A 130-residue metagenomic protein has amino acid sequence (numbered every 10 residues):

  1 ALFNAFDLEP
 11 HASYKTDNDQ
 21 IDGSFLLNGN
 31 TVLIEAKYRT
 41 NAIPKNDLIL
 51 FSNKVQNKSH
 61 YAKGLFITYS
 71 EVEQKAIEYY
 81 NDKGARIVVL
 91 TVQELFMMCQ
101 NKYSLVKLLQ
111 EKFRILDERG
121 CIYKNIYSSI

Functional and structural regions predicted by a protein language model:
A1-I130: Mixed-charge (Asp/Glu-Lys/Arg
